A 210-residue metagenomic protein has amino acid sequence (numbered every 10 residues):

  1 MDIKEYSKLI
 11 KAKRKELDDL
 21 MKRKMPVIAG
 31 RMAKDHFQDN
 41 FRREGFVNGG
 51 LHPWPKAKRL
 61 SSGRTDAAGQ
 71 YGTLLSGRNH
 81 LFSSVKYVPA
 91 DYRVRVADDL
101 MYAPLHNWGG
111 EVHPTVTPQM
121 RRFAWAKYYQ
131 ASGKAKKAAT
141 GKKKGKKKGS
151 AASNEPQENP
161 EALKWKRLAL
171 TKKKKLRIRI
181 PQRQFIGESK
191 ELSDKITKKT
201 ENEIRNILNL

Functional and structural regions predicted by a protein language model:
M1-L210: Short, Lys/Arg-rich flexible segments
